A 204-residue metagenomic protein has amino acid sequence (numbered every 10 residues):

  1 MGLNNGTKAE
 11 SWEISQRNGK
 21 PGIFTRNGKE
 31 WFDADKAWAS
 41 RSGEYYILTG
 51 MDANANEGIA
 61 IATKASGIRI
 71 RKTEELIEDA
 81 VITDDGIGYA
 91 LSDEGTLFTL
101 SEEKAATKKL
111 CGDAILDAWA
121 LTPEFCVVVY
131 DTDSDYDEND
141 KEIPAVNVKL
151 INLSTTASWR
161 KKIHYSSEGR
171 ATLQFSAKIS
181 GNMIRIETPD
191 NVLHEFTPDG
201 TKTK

Functional and structural regions predicted by a protein language model:
M1-L3, K8-R17, G43-D52, A60 (+4 more regions): Short beta-strand elements that form the blades of beta-propeller/WD-repeat-like and other beta-sheet-rich scaffold
G2-G6, D33-G43, E74-D85, G112-P123 (+1 more regions): Repeated scaffold domains used in trafficking and secretory/extracellular systems, primarily beta-propellers
E10-W12, N27-D33, S66-T73, A105-C111 (+2 more regions): Aromatic (tryptophan-biased) beta-strands that constitute blades/sheets of beta-rich domains
K20-I23, N54-A60, G95-T99, D135-K149 (+1 more regions): Structural motif
R26-N27, T63-S66, L100-K104, L153-T156 (+1 more regions): Short loop/turn segments that connect beta-strands within beta-propeller blades
Y89-L91, G95-T122: Eukaryotic tandem repeat interaction scaffolds
G112-A120, F125-L173: Intrinsically disordered, low-complexity segments enriched in Gly and acidic/Ser/Thr residues that form flexible
I186-K204: Blade-level signature of beta-propeller repeat domains, shared across WD40, Kelch, NHL, RCC1 and BNR/Asp-box propellers
